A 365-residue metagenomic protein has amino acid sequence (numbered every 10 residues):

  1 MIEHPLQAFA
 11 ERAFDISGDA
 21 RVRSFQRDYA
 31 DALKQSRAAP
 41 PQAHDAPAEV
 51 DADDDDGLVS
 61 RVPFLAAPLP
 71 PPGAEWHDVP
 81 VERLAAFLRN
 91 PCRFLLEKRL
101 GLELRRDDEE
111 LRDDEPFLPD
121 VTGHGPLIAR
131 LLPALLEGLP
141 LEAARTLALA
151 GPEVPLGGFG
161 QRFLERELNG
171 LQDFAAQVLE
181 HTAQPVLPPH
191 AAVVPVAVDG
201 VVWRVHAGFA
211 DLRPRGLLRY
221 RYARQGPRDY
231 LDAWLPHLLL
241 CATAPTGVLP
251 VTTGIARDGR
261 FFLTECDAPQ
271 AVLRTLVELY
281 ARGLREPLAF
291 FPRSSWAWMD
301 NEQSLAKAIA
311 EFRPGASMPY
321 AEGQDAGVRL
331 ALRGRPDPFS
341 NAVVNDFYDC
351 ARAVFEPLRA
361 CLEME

Functional and structural regions predicted by a protein language model:
M1-E365: Anion-coordinating catalytic cores for phosphoryl-, nucleotidyl-, and glycosidic chemistry
